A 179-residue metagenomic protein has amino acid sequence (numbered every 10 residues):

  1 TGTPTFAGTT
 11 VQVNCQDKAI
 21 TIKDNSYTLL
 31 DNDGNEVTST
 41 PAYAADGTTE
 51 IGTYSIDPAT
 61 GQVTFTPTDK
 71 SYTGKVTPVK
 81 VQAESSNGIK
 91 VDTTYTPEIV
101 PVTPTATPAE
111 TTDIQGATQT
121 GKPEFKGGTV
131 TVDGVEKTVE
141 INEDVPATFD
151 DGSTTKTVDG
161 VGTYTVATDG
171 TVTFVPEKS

Functional and structural regions predicted by a protein language model:
T1-T21, P78, Q82-E143: Extracellular interdomain linkers/hinges and stalk-like, low-complexity segments in secreted or single-pass
T5, T9, N14-C15, N25 (+5 more regions): Intrinsic-disorder/low-complexity detector
F6, V13, S39-P41, I56 (+4 more regions): Extended, low-complexity, intrinsically disordered tandem-repeat tracts enriched in acidic/polar residues
V11-G47, T129-V158: Change to "...patches in solvent-exposed regions of secreted, membrane-anchored, or virion-exposed structural
A45-T93, T154-S179: Acidic, turn/loop-rich segments in luminal/extracellular domains of secretory-pathway and cell-surface proteins
P67, A109, D150: Residue-level detector of functional hotspots within protein domains
